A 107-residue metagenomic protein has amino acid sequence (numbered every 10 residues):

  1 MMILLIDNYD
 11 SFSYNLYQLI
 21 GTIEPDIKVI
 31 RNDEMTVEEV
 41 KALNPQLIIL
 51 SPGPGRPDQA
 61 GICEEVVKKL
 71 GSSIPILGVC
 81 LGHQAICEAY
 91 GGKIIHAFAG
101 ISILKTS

Functional and structural regions predicted by a protein language model:
M1-L4: Extreme N-terminal starter segment of soluble prokaryotic enzymes
Y9: Two-component His->Asp phosphorelay active-site signatures
S13: Active-site-adjacent helical/loop segments in soluble small-molecule enzymes
Y17-D26: Two-component/phosphorelay signaling modules centered on CheY-like receiver
D26-N32: Short hydrophobic/Thr-rich beta-strand motif most characteristic of the beta2 strand and flanking loop of CheY-like
E34-E39, V66: Short acidic active-site motifs
V40, N44-Q46: Proline-aspartate-enriched helix->loop->beta-strand connector
Q46-S107: Cysteine-nucleophile active-site neighborhood
